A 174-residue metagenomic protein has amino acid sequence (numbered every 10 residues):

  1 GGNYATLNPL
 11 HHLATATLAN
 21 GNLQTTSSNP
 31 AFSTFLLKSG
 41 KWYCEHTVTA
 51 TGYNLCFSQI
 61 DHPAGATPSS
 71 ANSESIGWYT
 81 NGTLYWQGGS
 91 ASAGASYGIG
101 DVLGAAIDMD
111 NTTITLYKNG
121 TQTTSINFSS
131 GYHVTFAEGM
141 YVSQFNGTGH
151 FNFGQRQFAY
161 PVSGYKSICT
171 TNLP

Functional and structural regions predicted by a protein language model:
G1-P174: PRY/SPRY (B30.2) beta-sandwich protein-interaction domains and their adjacent Ser/Pro/Gly-rich low-complexity linkers
